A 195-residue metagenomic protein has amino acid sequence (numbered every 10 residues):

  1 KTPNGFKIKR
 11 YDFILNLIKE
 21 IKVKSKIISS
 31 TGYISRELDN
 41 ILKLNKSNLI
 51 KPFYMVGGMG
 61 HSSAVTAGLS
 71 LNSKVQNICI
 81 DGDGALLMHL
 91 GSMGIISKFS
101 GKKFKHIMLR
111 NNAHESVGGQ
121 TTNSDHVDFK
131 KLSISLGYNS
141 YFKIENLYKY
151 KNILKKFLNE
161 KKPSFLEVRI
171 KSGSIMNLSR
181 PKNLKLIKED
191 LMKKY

Functional and structural regions predicted by a protein language model:
K1, L38-L42, L90-S92, V117-T121 (+1 more regions): Short acidic, glycine/serine/threonine-rich loops at helix termini
K1-N16, V23, E160-Y195: Glycine/aspartate-rich loop-and-adjacent alpha/beta segment that forms the canonical ThDP
K1-S62: Active-site diphosphate/adenylate-binding microenvironment
F6-D12, G84-H89, N146-Y148: Active-site glycine- and acidic-residue-rich loops that bind and position anionic ligands or nucleotide-like cofactors
I28-S30, I80-D81, H106-R110, E167-K171: Short beta-strand segments
D39-N111: Thiamine diphosphate
H89-F99, S116-L132: Active-site-proximal loop->helix
Q120-K156: Conserved thiamine diphosphate
